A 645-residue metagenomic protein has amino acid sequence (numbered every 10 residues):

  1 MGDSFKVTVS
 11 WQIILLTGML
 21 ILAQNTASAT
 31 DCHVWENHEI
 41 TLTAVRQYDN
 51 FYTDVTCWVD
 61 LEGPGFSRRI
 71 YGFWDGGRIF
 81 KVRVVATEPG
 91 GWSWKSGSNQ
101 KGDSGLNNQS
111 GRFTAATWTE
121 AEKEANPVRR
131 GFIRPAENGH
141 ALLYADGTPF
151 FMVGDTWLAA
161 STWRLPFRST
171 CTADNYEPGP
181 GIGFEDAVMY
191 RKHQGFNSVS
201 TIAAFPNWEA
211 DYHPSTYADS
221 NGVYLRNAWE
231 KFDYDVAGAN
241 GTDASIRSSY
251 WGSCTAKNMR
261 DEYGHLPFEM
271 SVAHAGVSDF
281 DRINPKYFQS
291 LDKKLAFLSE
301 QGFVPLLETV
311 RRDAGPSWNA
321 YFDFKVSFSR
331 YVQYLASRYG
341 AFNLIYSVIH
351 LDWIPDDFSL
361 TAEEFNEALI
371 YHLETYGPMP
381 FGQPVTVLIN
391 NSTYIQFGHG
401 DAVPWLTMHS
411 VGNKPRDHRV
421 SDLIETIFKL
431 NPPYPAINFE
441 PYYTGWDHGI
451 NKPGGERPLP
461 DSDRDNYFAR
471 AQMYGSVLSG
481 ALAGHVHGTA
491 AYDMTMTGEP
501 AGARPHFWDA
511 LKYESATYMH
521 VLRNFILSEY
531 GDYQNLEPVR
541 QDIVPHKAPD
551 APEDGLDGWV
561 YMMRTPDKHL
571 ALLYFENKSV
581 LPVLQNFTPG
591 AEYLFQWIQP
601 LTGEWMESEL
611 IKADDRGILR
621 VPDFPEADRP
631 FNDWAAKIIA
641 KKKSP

Functional and structural regions predicted by a protein language model:
Q12-A23: Bacterial N-terminal signal peptides
A23, A27-A29: Boundary at the C-terminal end of the N-terminal hydrophobic targeting segment
T30-G65, Y71, R112-T119, A125 (+1 more regions): Non-catalytic, glycine-rich low-complexity segments
C32, Q47, F51, T444-W446 (+2 more regions): Aromatic- and carboxylate-lined catalytic core of secreted/periplasmic carbohydrate-active enzymes
A44-R46, G72, V82-T87, P622-E626: Short, hydrophobic beta-strand segments
T56, P127-R419, P432: Active-site mouth of glycoside hydrolases
F66-G139: Extended acidic/polar, glycine-enriched regions that form or flank non-catalytic beta-rich accessory modules
V403-M496: Catalytic-core region of carbohydrate-active enzymes that cleave or remodel glycosidic bonds
